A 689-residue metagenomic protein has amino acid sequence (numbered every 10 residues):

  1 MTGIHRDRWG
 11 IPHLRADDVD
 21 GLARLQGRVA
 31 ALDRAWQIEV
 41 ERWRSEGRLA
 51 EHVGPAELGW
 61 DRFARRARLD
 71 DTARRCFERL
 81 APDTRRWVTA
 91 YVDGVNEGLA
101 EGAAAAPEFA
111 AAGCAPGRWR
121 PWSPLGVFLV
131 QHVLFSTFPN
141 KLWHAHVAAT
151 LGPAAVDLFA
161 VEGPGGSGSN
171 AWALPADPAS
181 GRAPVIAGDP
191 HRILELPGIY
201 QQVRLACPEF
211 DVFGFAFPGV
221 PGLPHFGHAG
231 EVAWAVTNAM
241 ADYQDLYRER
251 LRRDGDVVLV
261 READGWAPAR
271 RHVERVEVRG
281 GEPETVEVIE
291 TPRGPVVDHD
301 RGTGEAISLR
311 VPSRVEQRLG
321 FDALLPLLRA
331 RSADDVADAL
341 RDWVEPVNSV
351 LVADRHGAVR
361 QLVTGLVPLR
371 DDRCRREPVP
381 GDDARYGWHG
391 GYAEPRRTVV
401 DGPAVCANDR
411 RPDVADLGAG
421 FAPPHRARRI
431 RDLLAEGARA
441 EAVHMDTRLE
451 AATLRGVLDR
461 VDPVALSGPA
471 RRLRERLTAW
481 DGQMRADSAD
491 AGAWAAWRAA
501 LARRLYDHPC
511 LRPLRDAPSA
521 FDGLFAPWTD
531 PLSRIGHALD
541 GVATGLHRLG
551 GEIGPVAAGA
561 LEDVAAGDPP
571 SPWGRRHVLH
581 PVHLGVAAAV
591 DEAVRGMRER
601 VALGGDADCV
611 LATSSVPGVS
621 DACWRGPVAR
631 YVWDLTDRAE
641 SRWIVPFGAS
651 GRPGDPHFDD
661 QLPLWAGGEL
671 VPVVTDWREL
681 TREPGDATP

Functional and structural regions predicted by a protein language model:
T2-L196, P208, G214-L223, R512: Substrate-recognition/specificity elements adjacent to catalytic centers across diverse enzyme folds
A23-L25, T72-R86, R310, D322-L327 (+2 more regions): Second-shell loop/turn segments in exported
G59, Q317-N348, R355-H356, L417-V461: Proteins synthesized as precursors that undergo proteolytic processing into mature forms
R75, R79-E108, A171, D177 (+8 more regions): Structured, non-membrane catalytic/scaffold regions adjacent to prosthetic-group chemistry
C207-G222, F226-V232, V236-R385: Glycine- and hydrophobic-rich flexible loops that cap the catalytic core of alpha/beta enzyme folds
E305, E345-L433, R498-L505: Hydrophobic alpha-helical segments
A419-R472, G545-P689: Terminal end segments
A495-V578: Charged, long alpha-helical assembly modules
